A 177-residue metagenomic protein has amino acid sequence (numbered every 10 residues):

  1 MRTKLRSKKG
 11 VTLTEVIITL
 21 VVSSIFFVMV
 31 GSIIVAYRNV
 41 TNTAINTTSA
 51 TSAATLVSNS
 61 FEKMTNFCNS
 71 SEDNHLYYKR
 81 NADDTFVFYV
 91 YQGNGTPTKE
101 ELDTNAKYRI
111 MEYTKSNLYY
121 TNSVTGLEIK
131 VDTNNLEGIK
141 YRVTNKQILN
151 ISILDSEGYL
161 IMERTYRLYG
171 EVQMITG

Functional and structural regions predicted by a protein language model:
R2-K4, K8-N66: Aliphatic-rich helix starts adjacent to a transmembrane/signal segment
K4, V40, M111, T144 (+1 more regions): Small/flexible residues
K4-L5, I34, N105, L160-E163: General helical secondary-structure elements
S70-I148, G158: Type IV pilin-like appendage domain
K140-G177: Short linear sequence signals and composition-biased patches located at protein termini or domain-edge surfaces
